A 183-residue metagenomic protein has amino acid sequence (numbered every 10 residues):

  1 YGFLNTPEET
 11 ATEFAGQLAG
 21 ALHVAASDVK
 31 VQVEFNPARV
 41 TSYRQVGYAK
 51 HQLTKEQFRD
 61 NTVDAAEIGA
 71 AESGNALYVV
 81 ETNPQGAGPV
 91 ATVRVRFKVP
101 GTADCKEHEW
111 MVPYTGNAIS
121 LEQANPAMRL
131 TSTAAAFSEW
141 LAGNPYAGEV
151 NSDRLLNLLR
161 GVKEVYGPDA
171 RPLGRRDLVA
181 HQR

Functional and structural regions predicted by a protein language model:
Y1-V24, D28-Q32, S42: Von Willebrand factor A/integrin I-like adhesion domains
L4, E34-N36, R96-K98: Generic beta-strand/beta-sheet core signal
H23-S27, P37-R39, A70-E72: Short flexible coil/turn linkers enriched for glycine and charged/polar residues that connect secondary-structure
V40, Y48-A76, V80-R183: Long, acidic serine/threonine- and proline-rich intrinsically disordered regions
